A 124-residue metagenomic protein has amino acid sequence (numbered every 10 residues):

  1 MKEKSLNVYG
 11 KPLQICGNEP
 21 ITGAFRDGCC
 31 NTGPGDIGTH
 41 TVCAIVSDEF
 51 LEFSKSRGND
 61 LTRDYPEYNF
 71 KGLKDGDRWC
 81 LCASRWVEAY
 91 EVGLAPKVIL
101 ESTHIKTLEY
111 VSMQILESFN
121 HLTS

Functional and structural regions predicted by a protein language model:
M1-E49, S112, H121-L122: Extended boundary segments
I45-D60: Short, basic/aromatic beta-hairpin or loop at an interaction surface
T62-N69: Short alpha-helix capping/helix-loop boundary micro-motifs
W86-E109: Short, compositionally biased
H104-S124: Glycine- and charge-enriched low-complexity intrinsically disordered segments
